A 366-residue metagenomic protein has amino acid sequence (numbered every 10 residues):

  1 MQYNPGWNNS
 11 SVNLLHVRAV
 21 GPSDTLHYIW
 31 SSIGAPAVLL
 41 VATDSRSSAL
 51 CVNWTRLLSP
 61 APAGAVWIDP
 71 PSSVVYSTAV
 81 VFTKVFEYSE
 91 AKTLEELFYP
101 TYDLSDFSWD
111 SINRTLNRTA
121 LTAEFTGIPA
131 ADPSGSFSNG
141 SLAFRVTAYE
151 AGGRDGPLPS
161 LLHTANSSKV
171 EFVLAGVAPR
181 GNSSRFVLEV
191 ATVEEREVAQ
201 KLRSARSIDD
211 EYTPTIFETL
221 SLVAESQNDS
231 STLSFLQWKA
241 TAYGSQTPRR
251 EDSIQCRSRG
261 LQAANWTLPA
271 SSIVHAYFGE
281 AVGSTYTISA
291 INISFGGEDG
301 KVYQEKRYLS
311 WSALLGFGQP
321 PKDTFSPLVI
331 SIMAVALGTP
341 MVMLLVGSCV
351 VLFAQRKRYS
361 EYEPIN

Functional and structural regions predicted by a protein language model:
N4-Q319: Extended, non-transmembrane interaction/recognition domains
S310-N366: C-terminal single-pass transmembrane alpha-helix
